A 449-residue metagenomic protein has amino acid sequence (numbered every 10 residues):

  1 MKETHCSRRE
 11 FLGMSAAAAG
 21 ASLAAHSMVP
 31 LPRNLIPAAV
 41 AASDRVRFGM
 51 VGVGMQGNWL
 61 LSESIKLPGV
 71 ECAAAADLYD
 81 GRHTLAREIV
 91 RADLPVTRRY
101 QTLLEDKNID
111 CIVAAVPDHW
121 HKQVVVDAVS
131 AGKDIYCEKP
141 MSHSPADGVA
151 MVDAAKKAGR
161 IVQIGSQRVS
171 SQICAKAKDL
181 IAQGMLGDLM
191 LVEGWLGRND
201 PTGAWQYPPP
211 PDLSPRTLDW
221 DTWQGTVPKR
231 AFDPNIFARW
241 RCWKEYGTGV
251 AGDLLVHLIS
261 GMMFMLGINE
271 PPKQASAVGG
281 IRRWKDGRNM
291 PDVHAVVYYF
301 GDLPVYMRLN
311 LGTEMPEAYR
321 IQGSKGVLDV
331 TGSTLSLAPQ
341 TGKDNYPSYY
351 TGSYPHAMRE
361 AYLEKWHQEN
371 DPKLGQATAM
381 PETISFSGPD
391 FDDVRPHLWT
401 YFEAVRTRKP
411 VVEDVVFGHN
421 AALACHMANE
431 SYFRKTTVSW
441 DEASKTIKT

Functional and structural regions predicted by a protein language model:
K2-A19: N-terminal secretory signal peptides and thylakoid transit peptides that target proteins across membranes
M14-L23, W59, G247-E270, D286 (+2 more regions): C-terminal helical cap and adjacent loop that interface with cofactors, partners, or active-site loops
A18-V90, R168-S171, M262: N-terminal Rossmann-like dinucleotide-binding module
I112-V113: N-terminal Rossmann-like NAD(P) cofactor-binding module of classical short-chain dehydrogenase/reductase
P117, K122-S170, G184, K435: Beta-strand-loop-alpha-helix segment that lines the small-molecule cofactor/substrate pocket of alpha/beta enzymes
A154-R160, K176-M190, P211-S214: Basic phosphate/pyrophosphate-binding loop/patch that engages nucleotide-derived ligands
W195-F237, P339-N370: Core domains of carbohydrate- and sulfate-ester-processing enzymes
S214, W220-P304, L311-E314, V416: Rossmann-like dinucleotide-binding domain that binds NAD(P)(H)
